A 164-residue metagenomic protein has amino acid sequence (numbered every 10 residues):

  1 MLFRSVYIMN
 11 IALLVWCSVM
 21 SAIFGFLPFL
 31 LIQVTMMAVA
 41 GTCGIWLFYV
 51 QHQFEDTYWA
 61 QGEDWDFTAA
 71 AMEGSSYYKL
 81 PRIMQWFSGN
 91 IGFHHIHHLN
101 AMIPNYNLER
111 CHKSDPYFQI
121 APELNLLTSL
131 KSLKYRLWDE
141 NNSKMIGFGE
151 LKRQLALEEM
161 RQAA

Functional and structural regions predicted by a protein language model:
M1-S75, Q85, N142, I146-E150: Hydrophobic transmembrane alpha-helical segments that form the core helix bundle of multi-pass membrane enzymes
D56-M160: Membrane-proximal soluble regions of multi-pass membrane proteins
Q162-A164: Intrinsically disordered cytosolic tails
